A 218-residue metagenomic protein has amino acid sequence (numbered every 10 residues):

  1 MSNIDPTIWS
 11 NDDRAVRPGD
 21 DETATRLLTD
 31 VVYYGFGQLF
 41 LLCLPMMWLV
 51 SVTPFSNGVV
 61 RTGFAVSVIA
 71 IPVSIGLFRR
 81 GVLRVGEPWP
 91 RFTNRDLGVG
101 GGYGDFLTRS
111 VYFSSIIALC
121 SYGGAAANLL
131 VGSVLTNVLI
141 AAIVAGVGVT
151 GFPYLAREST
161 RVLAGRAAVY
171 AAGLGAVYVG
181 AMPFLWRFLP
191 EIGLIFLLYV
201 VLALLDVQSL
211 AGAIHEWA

Functional and structural regions predicted by a protein language model:
M1-Y34, L83-L107, R157-G173, P190-A218: Haloarchaeal acidic low-complexity proteome signature biased toward cell-envelope/secretome components but also
T29-L49: The first (N-terminal) embedded transmembrane alpha-helix
L49-V52, A70-P90, G148-L155: Canonical alpha-helical transmembrane segments
P54-V73, G132-A142: Alpha-helical transmembrane segments
V68-V73, A141-G151, F196-Q208: Alpha-helical transmembrane segments and their membrane-interface exit regions
L97-V134, P183-G193: C-terminal halves and exits of single transmembrane alpha-helices
T108-S121, I143-G148, G165-P183: Hydrophobic alpha-helical membrane segments
A127-R157: Hydrophobic alpha-helical transmembrane segments and immediately flanking/interface helices in integral membrane
